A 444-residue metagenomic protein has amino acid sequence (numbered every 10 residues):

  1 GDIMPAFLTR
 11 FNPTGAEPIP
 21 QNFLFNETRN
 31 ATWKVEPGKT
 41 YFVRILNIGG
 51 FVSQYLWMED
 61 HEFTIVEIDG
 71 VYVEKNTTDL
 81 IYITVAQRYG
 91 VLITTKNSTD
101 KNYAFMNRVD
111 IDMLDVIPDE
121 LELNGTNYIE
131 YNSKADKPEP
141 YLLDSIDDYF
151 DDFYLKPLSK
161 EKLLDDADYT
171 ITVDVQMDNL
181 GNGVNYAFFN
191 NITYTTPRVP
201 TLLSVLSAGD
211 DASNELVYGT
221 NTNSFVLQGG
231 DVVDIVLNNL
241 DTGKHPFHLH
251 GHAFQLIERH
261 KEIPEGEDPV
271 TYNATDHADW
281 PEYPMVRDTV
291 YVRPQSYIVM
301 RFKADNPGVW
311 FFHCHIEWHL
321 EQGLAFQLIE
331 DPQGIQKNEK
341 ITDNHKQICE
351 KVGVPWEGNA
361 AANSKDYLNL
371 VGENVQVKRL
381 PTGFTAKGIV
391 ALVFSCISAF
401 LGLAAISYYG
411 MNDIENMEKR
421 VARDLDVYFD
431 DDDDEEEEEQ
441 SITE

Functional and structural regions predicted by a protein language model:
G1-D165, N239, W280: Histidine- and aromatic-rich segments of cupredoxin/plastocyanin-like copper-binding domains
I65-D79, E122-T126, D165-E444: Active-site pocket scaffolds in enzymes
